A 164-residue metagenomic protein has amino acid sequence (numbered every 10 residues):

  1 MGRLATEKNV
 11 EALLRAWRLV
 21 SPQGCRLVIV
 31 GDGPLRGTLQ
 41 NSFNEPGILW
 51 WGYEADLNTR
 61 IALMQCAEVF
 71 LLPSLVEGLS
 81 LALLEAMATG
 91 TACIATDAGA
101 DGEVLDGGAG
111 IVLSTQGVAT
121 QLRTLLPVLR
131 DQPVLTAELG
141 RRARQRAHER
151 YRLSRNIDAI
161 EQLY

Functional and structural regions predicted by a protein language model:
R3-L19, P34-T38: A conserved mid-protein helix/loop that constitutes part of the nucleotide-sugar donor-binding site
G37-A55: Nucleotide-activated donor-binding/catalytic signature segment of Leloir-type glycosyltransferases, i.e., the conserved
I61, S80, L84-A88, G102-E103: Short alpha-helical segment that forms part of, or immediately flanks, the ligand-binding pocket in carbohydrate-active
A62-A67: Short alpha-helical donor nucleotide-sugar binding micro-motif in glycosyltransferases
L75: Aromatic "clamp/platform" in nucleotide-sugar-dependent glycosyltransferases that forms part of the donor/acceptor
A92-A95: Short hydrophobic beta-strand element within catalytic cores of glycosyltransferases and related nucleotide-activated
G102-P127, V134: Change "using UDP/GDP/dTDP sugars" to "using nucleotide sugars
L135-R150, N156-A159: A short, well-ordered alpha-helix in the C-terminal region of glycosyltransferases
